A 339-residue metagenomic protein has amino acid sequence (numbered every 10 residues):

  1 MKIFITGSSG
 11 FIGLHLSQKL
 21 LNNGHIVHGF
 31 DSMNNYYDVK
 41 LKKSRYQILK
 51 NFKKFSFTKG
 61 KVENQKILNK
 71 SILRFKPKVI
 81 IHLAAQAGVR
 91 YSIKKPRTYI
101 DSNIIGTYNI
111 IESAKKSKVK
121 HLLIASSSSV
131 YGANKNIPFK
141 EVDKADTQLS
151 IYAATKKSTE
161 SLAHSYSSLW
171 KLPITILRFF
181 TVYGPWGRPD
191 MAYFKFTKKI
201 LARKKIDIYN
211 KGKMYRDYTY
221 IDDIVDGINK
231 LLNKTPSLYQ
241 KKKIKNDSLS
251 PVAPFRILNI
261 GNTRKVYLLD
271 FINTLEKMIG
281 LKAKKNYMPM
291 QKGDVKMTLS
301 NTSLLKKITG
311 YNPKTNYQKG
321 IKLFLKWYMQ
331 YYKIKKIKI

Functional and structural regions predicted by a protein language model:
M1-V182, T315, K319-K322, K326-Y331 (+1 more regions): N-terminal Rossmann-like NAD(P)+-binding domain of SDR-like oxidoreductases, especially those catalyzing
H15, K40-L41, K70, K94 (+4 more regions): Generic recognition of short, well-ordered alpha-helical segments
K19, G60, I200-I339: C-terminal substrate-binding subdomain of Rossmann-fold SDR/epimerase-dehydratase oxidoreductases
V39, K43-Y46, E160, F194 (+3 more regions): Short, surface-exposed alpha-helical segments at coil->helix boundaries
I67, T98, I105, K144 (+5 more regions): Residue-level recognition of oxygen-bearing side chains
I137-P138, P189-T197: A glycine/serine/threonine-rich, flexible loop-to-helix segment that serves as the NAD(P) cofactor-binding "lid"
S158, L162, Y166, F196 (+2 more regions): Hydrophobic alpha-helix immediately C-terminal to the catalytic Tyr-X-X-X-Lys motif of short-chain
T181, P185, M214-R216: Heptad-repeat alpha-helical coiled-coil signaling segments
